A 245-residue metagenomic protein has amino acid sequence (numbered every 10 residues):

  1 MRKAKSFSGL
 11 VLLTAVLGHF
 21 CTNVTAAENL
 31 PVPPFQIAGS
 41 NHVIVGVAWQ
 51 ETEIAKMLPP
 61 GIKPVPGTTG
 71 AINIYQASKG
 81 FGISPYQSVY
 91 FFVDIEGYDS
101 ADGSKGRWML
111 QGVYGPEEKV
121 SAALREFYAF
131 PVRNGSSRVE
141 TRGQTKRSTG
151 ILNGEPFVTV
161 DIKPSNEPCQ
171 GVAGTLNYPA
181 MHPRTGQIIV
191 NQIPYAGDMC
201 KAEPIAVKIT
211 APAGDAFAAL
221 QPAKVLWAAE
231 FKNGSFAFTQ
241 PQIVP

Functional and structural regions predicted by a protein language model:
M1-L10: Bacterial N-terminal signal peptides that target proteins for export
R2, Q50, P116-K119, G214-D215: Alpha-helix initiation/capping motif
G9-H19: Bacterial N-terminal signal peptides
C21-A26: Sec/Tat signal peptide C-region and signal peptidase I cleavage site
A27-Y86, A202-P245: N-terminal domain-onset segments
A77-F157: Aromatic- and glycine-enriched beta-alpha-beta binding-site module
Y128-P245: Interaction-surface and assembly-scaffold signal
